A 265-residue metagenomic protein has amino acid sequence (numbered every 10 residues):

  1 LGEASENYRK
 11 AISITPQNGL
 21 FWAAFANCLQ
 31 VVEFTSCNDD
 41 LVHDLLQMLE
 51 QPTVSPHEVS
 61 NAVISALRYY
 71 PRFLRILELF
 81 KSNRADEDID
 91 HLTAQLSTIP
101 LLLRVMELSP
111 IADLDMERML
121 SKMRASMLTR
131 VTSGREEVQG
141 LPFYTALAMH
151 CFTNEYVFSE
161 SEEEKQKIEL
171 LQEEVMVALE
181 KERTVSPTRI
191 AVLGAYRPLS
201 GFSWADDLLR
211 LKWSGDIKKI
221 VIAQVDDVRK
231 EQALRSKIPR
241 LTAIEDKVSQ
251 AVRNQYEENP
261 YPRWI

Functional and structural regions predicted by a protein language model:
L1-I265: Alpha-helical solenoid repeat scaffolds of the TPR/TPR-like class and their adjacent stem/linker regions that mediate
